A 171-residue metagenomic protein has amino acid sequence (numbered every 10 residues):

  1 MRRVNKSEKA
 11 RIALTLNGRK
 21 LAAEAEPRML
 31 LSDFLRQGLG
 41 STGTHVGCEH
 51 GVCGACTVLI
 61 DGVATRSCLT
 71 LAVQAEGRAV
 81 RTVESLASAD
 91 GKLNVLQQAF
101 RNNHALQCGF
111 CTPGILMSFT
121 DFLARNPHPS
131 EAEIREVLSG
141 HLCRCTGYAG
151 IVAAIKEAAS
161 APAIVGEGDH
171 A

Functional and structural regions predicted by a protein language model:
M1-A171: Signature of N-terminal electron-transfer/Fe-S-associated modules in redox systems
